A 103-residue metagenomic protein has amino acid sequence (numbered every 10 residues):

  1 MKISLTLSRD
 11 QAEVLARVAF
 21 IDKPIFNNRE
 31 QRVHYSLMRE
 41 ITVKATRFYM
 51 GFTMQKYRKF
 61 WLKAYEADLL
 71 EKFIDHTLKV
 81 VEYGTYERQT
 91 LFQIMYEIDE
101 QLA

Functional and structural regions predicted by a protein language model:
M1-A103: Positively charged, low-complexity terminal tracts and the immediately adjacent first secondary-structure elements
